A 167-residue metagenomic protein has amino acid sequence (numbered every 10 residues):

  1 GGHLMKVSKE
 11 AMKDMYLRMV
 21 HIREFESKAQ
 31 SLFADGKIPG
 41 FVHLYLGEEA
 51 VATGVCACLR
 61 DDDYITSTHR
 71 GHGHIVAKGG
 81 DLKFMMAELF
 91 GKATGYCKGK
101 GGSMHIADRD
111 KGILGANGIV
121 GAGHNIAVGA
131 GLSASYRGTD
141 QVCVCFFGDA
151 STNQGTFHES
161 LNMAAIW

Functional and structural regions predicted by a protein language model:
G1-L4: Short, Lys/Arg-enriched N-terminal segments with co-localized hydrophobic residues within the first ~10-30 amino acids
K6-A11: Structural motif
K13-Y16: Hydrophobic alpha-helical segments at protein termini of multi-pass membrane proteins
S27-Q30, K37-W167: Cofactor-binding active-site loop characterized by glycine-rich and histidine/acidic residues
